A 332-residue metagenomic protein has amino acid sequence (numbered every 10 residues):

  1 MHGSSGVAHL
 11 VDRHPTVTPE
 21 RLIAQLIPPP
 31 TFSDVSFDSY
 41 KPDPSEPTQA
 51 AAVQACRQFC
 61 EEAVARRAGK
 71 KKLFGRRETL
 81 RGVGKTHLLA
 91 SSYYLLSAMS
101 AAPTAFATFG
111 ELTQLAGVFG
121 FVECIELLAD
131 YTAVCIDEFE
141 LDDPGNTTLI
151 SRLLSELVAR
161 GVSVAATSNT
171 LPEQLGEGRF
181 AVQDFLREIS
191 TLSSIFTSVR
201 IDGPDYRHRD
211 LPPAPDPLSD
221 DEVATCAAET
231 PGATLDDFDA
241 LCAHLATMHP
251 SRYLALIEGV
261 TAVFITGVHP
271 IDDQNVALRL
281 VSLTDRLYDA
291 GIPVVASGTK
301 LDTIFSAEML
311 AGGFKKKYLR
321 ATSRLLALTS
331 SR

Functional and structural regions predicted by a protein language model:
M1-A65, S194, R200, R207: A short, basic N-terminal segment
A65-L89: Walker A/P-loop nucleotide-binding motif
L95-D130: AAA+/P-loop NTPase substrate/partner-engagement loops
F106-A107, C135-I136, S163-S168, R200 (+2 more regions): Structural recognition of the conserved hydrophobic beta-strand(s) that form the central parallel beta-sheet of P-loop
G117-A165: Conserved nucleotide-sensing/catalytic segment adjacent to the nucleotide-binding pocket in NTP-handling enzymes
E140-S151, G176-R179, D272-V276: Conserved ATPase-coupling elements of RecA-like P-loop NTPase cores
E229-D289: Conserved helicase/translocase motor-coupling segment
V263-R332: Terminal-proximal interaction/regulatory segments of ATP-powered molecular machines
